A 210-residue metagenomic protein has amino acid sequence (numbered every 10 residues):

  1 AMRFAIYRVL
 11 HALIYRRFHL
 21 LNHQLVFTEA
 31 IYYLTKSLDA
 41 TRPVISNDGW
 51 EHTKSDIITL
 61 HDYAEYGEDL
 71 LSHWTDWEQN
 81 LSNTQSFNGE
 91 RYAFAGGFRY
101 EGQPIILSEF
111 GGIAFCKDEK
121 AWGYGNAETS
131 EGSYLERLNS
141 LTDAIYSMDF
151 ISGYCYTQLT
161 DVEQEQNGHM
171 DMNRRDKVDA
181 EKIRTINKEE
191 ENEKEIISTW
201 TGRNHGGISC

Functional and structural regions predicted by a protein language model:
A1-R174, K182: Substrate-binding/catalytic cleft of secreted carbohydrate-active enzymes, primarily glycoside hydrolases
V178: Histidine-centered active-site microenvironments of extracellular/periplasmic hydrolases and transferases
T185-K188, W200-G202: Extracellular/periplasmic ectodomains of large secreted or surface enzymes and adhesion receptors
N192-E193: Extreme N-termini of proteins with methionine-enriched Sec-type signal peptides or N-terminal signal-anchor
S198-C210: N-terminal low-complexity segments that are often proline-rich with Ser/Thr-Pro
